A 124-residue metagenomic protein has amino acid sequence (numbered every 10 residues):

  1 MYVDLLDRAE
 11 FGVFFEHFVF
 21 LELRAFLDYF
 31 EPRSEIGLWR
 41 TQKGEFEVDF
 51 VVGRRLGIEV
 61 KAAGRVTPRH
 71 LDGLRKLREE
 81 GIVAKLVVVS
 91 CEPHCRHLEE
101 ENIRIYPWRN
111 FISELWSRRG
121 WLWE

Functional and structural regions predicted by a protein language model:
M1-E124: A cross-kingdom feature that marks ATP-driven nucleic-acid transaction machinery
